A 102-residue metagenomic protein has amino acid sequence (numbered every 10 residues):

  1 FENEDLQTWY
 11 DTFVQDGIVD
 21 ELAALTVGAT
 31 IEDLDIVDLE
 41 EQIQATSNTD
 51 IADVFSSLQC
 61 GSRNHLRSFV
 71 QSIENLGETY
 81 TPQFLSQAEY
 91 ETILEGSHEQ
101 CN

Functional and structural regions predicted by a protein language model:
F1-N102: All-alpha RGS (Regulator of G-protein Signaling) helical domain and cognate RGS-like helical scaffolds
